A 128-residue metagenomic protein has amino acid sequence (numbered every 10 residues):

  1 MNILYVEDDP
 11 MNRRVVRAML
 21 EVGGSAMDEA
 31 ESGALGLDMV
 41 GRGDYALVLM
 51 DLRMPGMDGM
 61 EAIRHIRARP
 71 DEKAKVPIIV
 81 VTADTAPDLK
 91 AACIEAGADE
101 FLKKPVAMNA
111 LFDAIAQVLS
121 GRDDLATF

Functional and structural regions predicted by a protein language model:
E7: Conserved acidic carboxylate
P10-D28: Two-component/phosphorelay signaling modules centered on CheY-like receiver
E29-D38, G59: Helix N-cap/capping motif at the beta->alpha junctions
D38, M60-K73: Short amphipathic alpha-helix used as the core "switch/output" element in two-component signaling
M54-M57: Receiver (REC) domain active-site loop signature in two-component systems and cognate sites in sensor histidine kinases
E61, T85-E100: Alpha4 helix (beta4-alpha4-beta5 surface) of REC/receiver domains from two-component response regulators
V106-I115: C-terminal output helix
